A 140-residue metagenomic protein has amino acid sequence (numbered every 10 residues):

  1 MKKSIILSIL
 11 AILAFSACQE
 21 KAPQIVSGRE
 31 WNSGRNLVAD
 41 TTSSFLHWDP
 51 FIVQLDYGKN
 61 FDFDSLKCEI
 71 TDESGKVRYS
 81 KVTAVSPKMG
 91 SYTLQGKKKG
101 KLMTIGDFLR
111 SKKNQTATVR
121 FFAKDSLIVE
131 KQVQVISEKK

Functional and structural regions predicted by a protein language model:
M1-Q19: Sec-dependent bacterial lipoprotein signal peptides
C18-P50, I136-K140: Short, compositionally biased P/S/T/A/G/V-rich stretches that sit at domain boundaries
I52-G58: Short edge beta-strand/loop segments characteristic of extracellular beta-sandwich folds
G58-D62, E73, S126: Short solvent-exposed strand-capping/beta-turn motif centered on an Asx-Ser/Thr pair
K59, S86-Q115: Short, solvent-exposed, Trp/other aromatic-anchored flexible loops in extracytoplasmic proteins
K67-T71, R120: Beta-strand signatures of extracellular beta-sandwich domains
V77-T93, Q134-V135: Solvent-exposed serine/threonine-rich low-complexity stretches and specific carbohydrate-binding patches
D107-Q134: Short, exposed beta-strand-loop hairpins at the edges of beta-sheets in extracellular/periplasmic proteins
